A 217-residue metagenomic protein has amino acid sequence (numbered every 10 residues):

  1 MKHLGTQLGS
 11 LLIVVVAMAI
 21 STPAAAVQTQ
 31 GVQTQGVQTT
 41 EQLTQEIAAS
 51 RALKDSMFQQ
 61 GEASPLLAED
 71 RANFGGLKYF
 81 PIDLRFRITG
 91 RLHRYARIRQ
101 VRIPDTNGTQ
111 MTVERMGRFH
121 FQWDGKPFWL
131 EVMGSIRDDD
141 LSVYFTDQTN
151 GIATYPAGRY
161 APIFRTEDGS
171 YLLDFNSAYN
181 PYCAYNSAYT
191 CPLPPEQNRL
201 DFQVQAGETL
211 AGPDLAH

Functional and structural regions predicted by a protein language model:
M1-L12: Bacterial N-terminal signal peptides that target proteins for export
G5, N150-A153, R165, S170 (+1 more regions): Extended, aromatic/histidine-rich regions of cofactor-dependent oxidoreductases associated with respiratory
S10-I20: Bacterial N-terminal signal peptides
A19, A24-V27: Boundary at the C-terminal end of the N-terminal hydrophobic targeting segment
A26-Q38: Compositionally biased, intrinsically disordered low-complexity segments enriched for polar/charged residues
Q42-Q122: N-terminal secretory signal peptides
R94-A157: Mid-length scaffold segments of soluble, non-membrane domains
W123-D124, I136, I163-Y171: A short, structured loop/turn motif at beta-sheet edges
